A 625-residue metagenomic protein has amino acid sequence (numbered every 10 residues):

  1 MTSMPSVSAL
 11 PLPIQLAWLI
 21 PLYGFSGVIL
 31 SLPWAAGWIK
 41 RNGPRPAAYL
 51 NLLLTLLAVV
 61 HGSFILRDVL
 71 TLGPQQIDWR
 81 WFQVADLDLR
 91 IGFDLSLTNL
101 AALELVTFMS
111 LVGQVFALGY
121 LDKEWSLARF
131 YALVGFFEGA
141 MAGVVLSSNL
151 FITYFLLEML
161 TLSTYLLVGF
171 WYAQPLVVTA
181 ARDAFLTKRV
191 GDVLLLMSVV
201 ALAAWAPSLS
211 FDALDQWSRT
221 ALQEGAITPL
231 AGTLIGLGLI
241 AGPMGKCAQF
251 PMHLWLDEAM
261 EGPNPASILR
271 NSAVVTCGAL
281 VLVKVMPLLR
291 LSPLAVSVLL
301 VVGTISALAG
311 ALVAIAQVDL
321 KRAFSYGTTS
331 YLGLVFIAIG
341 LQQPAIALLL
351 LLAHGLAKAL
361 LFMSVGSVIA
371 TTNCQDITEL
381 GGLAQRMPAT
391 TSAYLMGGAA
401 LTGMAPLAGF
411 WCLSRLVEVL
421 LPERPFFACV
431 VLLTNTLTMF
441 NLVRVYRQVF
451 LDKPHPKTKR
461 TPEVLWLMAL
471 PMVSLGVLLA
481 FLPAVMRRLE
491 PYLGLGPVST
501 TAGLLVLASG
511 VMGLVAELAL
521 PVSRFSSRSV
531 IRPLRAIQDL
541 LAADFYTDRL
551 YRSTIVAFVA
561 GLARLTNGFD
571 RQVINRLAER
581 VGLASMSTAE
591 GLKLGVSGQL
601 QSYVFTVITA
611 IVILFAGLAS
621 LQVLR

Functional and structural regions predicted by a protein language model:
M1-W18, L22, I29-A132, A206-P229 (+4 more regions): Transmembrane helix-loop-helix hairpins at membrane boundaries of multipass inner-membrane proteins
S8-L22, N42-Y49, D88-L105, G143-L156 (+6 more regions): Membrane-entry segments of alpha-helical transmembrane domains in multi-pass membrane proteins
V28-I29, T55-L66, L111, V199 (+3 more regions): Hydrophobic core of alpha-helical transmembrane segments in multi-pass integral membrane proteins
L52-R67, G191-A201, V473-A484, V559-R564 (+1 more regions): Hydrophobic alpha-helical membrane-insertion segments
V59-S63, K358, T436-L442, S509-I531: Hydrophobic alpha-helical membrane-embedded segments
T98, V112-T153, L162-V464, V477-V485: Hydrophobic transmembrane alpha-helices and their helix-loop junctions in integral membrane proteins
T461-L514: Hard-cation-handling environments
Y492-V498, S526-R625: Aromatic-capped, Gly/Pro-kinked transmembrane alpha-helices
